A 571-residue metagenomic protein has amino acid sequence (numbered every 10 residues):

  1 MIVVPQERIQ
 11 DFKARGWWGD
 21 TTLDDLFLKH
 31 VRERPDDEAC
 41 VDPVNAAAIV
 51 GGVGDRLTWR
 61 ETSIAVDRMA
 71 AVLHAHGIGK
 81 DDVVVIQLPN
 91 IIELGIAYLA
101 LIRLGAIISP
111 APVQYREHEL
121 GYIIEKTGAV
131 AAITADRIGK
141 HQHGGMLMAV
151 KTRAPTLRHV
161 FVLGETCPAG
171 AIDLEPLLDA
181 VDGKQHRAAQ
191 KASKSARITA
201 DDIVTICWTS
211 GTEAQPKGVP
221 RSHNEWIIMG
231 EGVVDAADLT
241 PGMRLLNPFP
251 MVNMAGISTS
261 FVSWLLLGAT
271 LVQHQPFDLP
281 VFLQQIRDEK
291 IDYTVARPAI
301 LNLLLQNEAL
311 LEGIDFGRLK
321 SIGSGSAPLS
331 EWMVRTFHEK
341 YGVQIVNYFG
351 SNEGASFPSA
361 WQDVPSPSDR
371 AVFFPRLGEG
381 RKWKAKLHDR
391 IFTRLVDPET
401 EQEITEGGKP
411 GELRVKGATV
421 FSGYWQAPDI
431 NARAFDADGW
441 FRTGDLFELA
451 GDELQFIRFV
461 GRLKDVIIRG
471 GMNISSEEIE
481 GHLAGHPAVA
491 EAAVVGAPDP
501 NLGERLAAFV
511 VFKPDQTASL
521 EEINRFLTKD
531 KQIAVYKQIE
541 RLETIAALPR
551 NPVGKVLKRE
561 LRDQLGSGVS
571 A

Functional and structural regions predicted by a protein language model:
M1-L57, E61-H76, T166-P168, A192-K194 (+2 more regions): N-lobe entry segment of adenylate-forming
W17-G19, A39-I91, G95-L99, R116-G121 (+2 more regions): Conserved AMP-binding/adenylate-forming core of the ANL superfamily
P35-E38, V162, C167-P168, I172-E175 (+4 more regions): Conserved pre-ATP/AMP-binding loop-to-beta segment of ANL
H76, A106-A180, P298, P514-Q516: Structural core segment of the AMP-binding/adenylate-forming
Y115-Y122, A132-T134, T294, G417 (+5 more regions): AMP-binding/adenylate-forming catalytic core of the ANL superfamily
V162-L163, Q532-V556, A571: AMP-binding/adenylate-forming catalytic domain of the ANL superfamily
I227-R244, V252-Y293, N307-E308: Conserved AMP-binding/adenylation subdomain of ANL enzymes
R287, I322, L329, V334-F456 (+3 more regions): Conserved AMP-binding/adenylate-forming
